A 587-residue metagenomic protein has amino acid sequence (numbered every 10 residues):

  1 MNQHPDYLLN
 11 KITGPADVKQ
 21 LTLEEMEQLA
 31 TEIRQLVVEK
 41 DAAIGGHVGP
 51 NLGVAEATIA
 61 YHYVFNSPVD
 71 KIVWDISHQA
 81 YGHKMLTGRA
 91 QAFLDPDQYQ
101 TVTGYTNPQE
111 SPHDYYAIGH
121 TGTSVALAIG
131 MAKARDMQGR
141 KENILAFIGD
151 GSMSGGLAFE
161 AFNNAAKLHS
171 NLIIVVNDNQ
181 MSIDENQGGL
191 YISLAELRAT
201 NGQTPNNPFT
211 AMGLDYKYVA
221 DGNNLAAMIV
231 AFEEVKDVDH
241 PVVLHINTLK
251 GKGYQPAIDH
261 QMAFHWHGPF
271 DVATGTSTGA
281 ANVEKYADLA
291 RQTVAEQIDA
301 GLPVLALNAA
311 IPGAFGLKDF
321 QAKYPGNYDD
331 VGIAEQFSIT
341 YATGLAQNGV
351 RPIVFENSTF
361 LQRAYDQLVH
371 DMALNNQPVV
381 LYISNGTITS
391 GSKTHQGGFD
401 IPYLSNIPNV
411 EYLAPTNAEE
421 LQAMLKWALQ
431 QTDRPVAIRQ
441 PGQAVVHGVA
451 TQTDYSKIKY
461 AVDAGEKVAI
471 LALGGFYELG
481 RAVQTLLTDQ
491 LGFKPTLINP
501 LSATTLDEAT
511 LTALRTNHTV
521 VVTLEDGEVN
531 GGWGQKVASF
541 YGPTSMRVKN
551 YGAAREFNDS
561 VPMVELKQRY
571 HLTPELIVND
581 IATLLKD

Functional and structural regions predicted by a protein language model:
E25-A30, R34-V37, D41, G46-V54 (+8 more regions): Cofactor-pocket helix-loop regions in the catalytic cores of large enzyme subunits
L29-A30, G46-L168, V304, A309 (+1 more regions): Cofactor-binding active-site loop characterized by glycine-rich and histidine/acidic residues
Q35-A42, T103-A117, G139-L145, K318-D329 (+4 more regions): Glycine/charged-rich beta-loop-alpha catalytic/anionic-binding loops adjacent to active sites
G45-V54, V73-H78, N107-V125, I148-S152 (+8 more regions): Active-site nucleophile and cofactor-binding loops and adjacent substrate-binding regions of central metabolic enzymes
F93-V102, K167-M181, L374-N385: A glycine-rich helix N-cap at a beta->alpha junction
D114-F270, T276-G279, D288, Q292 (+1 more regions): Glycine-rich ThDP/TPP pyrophosphate-binding loop and its adjacent helix/strand module within ThDP-dependent enzymes
Y254-R363, Q367-Q377, E466, A472-G474: Non-catalytic terminal/interface segments that mediate subunit docking, oligomerization, and allosteric communication
P269-V272, A280, S390-S392, V410-E411 (+3 more regions): Peripheral docking tails and interdomain loops at the edges of cofactor- or intermediate-handling domains
